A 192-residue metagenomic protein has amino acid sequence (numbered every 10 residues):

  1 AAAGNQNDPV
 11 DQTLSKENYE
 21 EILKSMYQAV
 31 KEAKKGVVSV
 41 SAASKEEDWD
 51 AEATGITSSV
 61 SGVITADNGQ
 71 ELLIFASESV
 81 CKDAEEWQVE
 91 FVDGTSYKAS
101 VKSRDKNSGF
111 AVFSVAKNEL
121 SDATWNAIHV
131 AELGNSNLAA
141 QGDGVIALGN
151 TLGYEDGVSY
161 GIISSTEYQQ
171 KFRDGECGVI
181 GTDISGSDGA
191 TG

Functional and structural regions predicted by a protein language model:
A1-W49, I56, E86, L120-S121: N-terminal targeting leaders that route proteins to membranes or the secretory/organellar pathways
N18-Q28, S44-A76, S96-K98, V130-E132 (+2 more regions): A conserved glycine-rich beta-strand in the N-terminal activation segment of trypsin-fold
Q28, I64, S100-K102, L120-Y154: Active-site substrate-binding loop(s) of clan PA
K35-V40, G62, E71-A76, A99 (+6 more regions): Terminal peptide-recognition signature
V40, E85-D93, D143-N150: Short conserved beta-strand and strand-loop elements enriched in small hydrophobics with frequent Asp/Gly
K45, T57, D67-G69, K82-D83 (+2 more regions): Short, conserved beta-turn/loop elements at beta-strand boundaries and strand-helix junctions
D67-G109, K117-N118: Catalytic-histidine neighborhood of serine endopeptidases, predominantly the chymotrypsin-like S1/PA family
K117-A131, S159-G192: Active-site region of chymotrypsin-like
